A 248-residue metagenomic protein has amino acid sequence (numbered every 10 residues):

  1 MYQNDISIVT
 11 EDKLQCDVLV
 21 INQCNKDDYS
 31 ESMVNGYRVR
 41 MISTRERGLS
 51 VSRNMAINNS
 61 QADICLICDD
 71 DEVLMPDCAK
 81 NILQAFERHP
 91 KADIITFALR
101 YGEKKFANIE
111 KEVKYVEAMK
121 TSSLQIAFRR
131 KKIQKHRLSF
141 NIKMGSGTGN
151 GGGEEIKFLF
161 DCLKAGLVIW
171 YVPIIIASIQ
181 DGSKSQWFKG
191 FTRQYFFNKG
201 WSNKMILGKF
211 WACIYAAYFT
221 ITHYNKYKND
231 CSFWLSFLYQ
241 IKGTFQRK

Functional and structural regions predicted by a protein language model:
Q3-S43, Q84: Acidic donor-binding segment of Leloir-type glycosyltransferases
T44-S60: Glycine-rich, basic loop-to-helix element that forms the pyrophosphate-binding segment of sugar-nucleotide handling
C65: Short aromatic/hydrophobic "clamp" motif used to bind/position activated sugar donors
D69-V73: The conserved acidic donor/metal-binding loop of glycosyltransferases
D77-E110: Conserved donor NDP-sugar-binding/catalytic core segment of glycosyltransferases
F140-I142, G166-S178, F191-T192: Catalytic beta-strand/loop signature of glycosyltransferases that borders the donor
G145-K157: Acidic donor-binding loop at a coil-to-helix junction in glycosyltransferase catalytic cores that engages
G190-K248: Non-catalytic, C-terminal membrane-associated alpha-helical segments of glycosyltransferases
